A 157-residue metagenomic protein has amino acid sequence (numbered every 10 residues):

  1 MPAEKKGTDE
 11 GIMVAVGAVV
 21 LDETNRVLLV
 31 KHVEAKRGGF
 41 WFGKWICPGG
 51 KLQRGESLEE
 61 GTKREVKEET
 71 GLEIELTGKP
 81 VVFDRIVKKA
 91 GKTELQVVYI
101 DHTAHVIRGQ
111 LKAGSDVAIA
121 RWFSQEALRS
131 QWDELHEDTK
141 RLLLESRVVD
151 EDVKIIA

Functional and structural regions predicted by a protein language model:
P2-L28, P48, V82, T103: Conserved N-terminal beta-strand and adjoining loop/helix that marks the start of the Nudix/MutT-like hydrolase domain
T8-I12, K44, K92-V98, V117: A generic structural micro-feature
V20, D101-H105, R121-S124: Short, well-ordered beta-strand micro-motif
R26, A35, R85-V87, L128: Surface-exposed, flexible loop/turn segments at secondary-structure boundaries
R26-E68: Conserved Nudix-box catalytic region and its N-terminal flanking loop in Nudix hydrolases and closely related
G71-Q110: Active-site segment of metal-dependent pyrophosphate-handling enzymes, primarily the Nudix hydrolase catalytic core
S115-A157: Nudix hydrolase/Nudix homology domain
